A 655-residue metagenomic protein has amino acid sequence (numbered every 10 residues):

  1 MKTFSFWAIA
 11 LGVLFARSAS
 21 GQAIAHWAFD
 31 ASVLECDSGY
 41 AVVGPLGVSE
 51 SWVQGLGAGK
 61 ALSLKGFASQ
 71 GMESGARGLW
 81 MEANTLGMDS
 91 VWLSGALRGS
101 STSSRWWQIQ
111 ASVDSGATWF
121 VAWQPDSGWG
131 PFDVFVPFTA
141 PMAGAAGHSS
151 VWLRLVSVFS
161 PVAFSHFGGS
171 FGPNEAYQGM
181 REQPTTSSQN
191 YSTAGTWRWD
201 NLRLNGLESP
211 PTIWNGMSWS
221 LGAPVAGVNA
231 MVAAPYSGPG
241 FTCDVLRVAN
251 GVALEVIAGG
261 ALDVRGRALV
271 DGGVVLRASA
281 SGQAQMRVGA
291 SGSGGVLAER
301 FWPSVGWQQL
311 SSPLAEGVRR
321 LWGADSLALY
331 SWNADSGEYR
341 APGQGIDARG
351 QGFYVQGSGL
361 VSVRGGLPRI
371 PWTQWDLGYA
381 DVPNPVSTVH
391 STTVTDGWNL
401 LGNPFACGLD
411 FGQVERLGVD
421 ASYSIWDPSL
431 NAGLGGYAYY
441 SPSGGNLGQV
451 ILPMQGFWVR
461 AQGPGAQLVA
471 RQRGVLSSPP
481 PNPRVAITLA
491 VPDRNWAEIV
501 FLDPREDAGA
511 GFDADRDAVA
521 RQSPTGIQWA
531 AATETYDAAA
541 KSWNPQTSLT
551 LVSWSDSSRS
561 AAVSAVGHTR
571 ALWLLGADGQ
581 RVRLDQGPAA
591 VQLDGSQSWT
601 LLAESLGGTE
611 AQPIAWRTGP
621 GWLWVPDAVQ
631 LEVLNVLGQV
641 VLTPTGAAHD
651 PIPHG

Functional and structural regions predicted by a protein language model:
S38-S90, T196-R198, A518-W543: Surface-exposed, low-complexity/disordered Ser/Thr/Gly/Pro/Asn-rich loops and linkers
Q70-G71, G75-A83, F159-S160, A176-R181 (+3 more regions): Extracellular beta-sheet-rich ligand-binding/adhesion modules
A76, T85-S94, H148, D556-A561: Extended extracellular/luminal ectodomain segments enriched in beta-structured repeat modules
G87-D89, R98-R105: Extended, low-complexity, turn-rich repeat/linker tracts enriched in Gly/Pro/Ser/Thr and Asp/Glu that occur
I109-V113, S331-W332: Conserved Ser/Thr-centered positions that define the repeating blades of beta-propeller domains
W119, W123-E208: Terminal, low-complexity interaction segments
G317, D335-A341, G345-I346, Q356-Q639: Compositionally biased Ser/Thr/Gly- and acidic/asparagine-rich, proline-interspersed low-complexity stretches
Q639, P644-G655: Short, surface-exposed loop/turn motifs with a glycine/proline- and acidic-biased composition
